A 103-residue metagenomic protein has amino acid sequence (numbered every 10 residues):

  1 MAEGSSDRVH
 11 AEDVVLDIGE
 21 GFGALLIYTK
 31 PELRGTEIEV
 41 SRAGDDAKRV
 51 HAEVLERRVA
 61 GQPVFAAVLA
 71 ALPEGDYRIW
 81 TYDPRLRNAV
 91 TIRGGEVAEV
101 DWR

Functional and structural regions predicted by a protein language model:
M1-A52, D83-R103: Primarily secretory-pathway and cell-envelope proteins
D17-G19, V59-G61, L69-A71: A generic structural micro-feature
E20-F22, R58, D76: Solvent-exposed, flexible loop/coil residues
A47-A66: Short, acidic Ser/Thr/Gly-rich low-complexity loop/linker segments typical of extracellular and cell-surface proteins
L69-Y82: A short tyrosine-centered beta-strand micro-motif
